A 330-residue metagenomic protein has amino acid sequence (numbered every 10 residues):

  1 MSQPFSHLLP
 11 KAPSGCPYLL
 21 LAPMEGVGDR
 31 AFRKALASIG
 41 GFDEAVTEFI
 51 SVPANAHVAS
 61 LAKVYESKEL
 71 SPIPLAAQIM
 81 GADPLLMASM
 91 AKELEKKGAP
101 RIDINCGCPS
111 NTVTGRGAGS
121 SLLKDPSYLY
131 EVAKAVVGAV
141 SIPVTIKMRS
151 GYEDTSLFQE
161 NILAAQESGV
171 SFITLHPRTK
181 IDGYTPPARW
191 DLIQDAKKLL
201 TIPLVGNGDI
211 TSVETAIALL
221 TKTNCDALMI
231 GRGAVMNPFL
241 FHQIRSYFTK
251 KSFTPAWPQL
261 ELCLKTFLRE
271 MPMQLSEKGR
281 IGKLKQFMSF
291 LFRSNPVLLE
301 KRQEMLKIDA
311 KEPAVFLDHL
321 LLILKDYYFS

Functional and structural regions predicted by a protein language model:
M1-S330: Flavin-dependent oxidoreductase catalytic cores
